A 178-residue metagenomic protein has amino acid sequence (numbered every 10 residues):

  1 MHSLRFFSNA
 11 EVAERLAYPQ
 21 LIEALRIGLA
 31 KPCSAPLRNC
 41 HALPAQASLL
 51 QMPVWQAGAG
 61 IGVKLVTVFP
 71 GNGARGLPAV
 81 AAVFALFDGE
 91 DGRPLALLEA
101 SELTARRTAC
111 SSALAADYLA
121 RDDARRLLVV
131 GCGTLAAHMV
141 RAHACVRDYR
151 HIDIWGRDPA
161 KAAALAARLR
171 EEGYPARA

Functional and structural regions predicted by a protein language model:
M1-A105, A113, D123: N-terminal ligand-binding/catalytic initiation module
R15, G28-P32, L119, V146 (+2 more regions): Change "in soluble alpha/beta enzymes" to "in soluble alpha/beta proteins
E102-L103, G133-L135, A142, R157-K161: Short acidic/polar capping segments at secondary-structure boundaries
R107-L127, T134-V146: Short internal alpha-helix immediately C-terminal to a glycine-rich phosphate-binding loop in Rossmann-like
V129-V130, W155: Structural motif
C145-E172: NAD(P)-binding Rossmann-fold cofactor-contacting core
E172-A178: Short acidic low-complexity segments
